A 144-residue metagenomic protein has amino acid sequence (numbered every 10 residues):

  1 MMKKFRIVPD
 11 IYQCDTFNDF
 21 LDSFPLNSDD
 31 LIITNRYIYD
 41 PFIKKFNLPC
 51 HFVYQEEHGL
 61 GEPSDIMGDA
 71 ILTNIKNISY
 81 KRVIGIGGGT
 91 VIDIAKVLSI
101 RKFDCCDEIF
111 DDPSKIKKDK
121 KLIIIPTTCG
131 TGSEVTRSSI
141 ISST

Functional and structural regions predicted by a protein language model:
M1-R82: ATP/NTP phosphate-donor binding region
Y12, I84, K121-I125: Hydrophobic/aromatic beta-strand patches that form the interior of the parallel beta-sheet core in alpha/beta enzyme
C14, G85-G89, G130-G132: Glycine-centered flexibility sites
F20, D40-F42, T90-A95, G132-V135: Short glycine/serine/threonine-rich phosphate/pyrophosphate-binding segments that cradle anionic phosphate groups
K45-L48, L98-R101, T136-I140: Short, glycine/charged-enriched secondary-structure capping and boundary segments
T73-I78, R82-T90, P113-I116: Short, charge-rich binding segments
I86, D93-D104: DPxDG-like acidic metal-binding loop motif
F103-T144: A glycine/threonine-rich phosphate-anchoring loop and its flanking beta-alpha core in nucleotide/phosphate-binding
